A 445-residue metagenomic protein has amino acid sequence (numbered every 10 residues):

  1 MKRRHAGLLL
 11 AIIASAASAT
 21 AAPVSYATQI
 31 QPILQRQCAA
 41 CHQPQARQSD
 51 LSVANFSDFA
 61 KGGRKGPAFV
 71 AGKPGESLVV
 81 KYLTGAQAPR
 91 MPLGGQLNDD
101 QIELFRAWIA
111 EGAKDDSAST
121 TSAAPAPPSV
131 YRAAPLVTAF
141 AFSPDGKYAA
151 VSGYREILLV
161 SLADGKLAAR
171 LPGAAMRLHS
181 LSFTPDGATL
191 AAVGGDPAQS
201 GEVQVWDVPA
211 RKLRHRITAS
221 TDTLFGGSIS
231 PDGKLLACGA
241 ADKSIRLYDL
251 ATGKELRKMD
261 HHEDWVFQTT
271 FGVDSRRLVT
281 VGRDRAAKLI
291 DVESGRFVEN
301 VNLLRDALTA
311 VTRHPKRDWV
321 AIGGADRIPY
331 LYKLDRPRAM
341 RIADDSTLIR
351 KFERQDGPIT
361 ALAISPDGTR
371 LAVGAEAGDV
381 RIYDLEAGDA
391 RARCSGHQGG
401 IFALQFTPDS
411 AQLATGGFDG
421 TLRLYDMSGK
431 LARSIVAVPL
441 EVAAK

Functional and structural regions predicted by a protein language model:
M1-R4: Positively charged n-region of N-terminal signal peptides that target proteins for export
G7-A17: Bacterial N-terminal signal peptides
A19-P144, G153-Y154: Aromatic- and Gly/Pro-enriched helix-to-coil junctions and flexible linker segments
D116-K445: WD40-repeat beta-propeller superdomains and closely related acidic/aromatic-rich repeat-like regions
